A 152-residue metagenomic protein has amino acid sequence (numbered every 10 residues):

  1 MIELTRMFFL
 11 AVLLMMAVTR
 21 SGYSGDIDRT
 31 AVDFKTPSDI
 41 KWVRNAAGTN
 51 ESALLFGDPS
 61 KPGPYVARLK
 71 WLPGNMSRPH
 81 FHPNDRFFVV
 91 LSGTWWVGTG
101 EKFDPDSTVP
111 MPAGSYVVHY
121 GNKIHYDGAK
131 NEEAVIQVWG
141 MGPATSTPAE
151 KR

Functional and structural regions predicted by a protein language model:
M1-F9: Bacterial N-terminal signal peptides that target proteins for export
F8-T19: Bacterial N-terminal signal peptides
G22-Y65, K151-R152: A short, N-terminal "cap"/entry segment at the start of jelly-roll beta-barrel domains of the cupin/DSBH fold
T30-D33, D106, I124-R152: Double-stranded beta-helix
Y65-H82, Y120-G121: Conserved short histidine dyad/triad with adjacent acidic residue
L72-N75, H82-K102: Glycine- and acidic-residue-biased ligand/ion/polar-headgroup-sensing regions
S77-P79, V97-G98, H119, I124-K130: Short beta-strand His + acidic residue motifs that chelate non-heme Fe in jelly-roll/DSBH and cupin folds
E101-G121: Short acidic-glycine-tyrosine-enriched beta hairpin
